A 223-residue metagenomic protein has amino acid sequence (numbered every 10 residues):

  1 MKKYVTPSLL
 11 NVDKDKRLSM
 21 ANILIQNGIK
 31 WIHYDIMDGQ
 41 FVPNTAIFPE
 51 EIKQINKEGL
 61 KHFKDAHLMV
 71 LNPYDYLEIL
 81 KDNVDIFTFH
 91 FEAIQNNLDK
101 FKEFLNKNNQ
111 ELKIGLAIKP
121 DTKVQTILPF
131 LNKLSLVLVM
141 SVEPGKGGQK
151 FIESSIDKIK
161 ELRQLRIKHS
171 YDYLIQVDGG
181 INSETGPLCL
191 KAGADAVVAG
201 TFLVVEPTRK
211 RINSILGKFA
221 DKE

Functional and structural regions predicted by a protein language model:
K3-S8, I32-Y34, K64-L68, D85-F89 (+4 more regions): Hydrophobic faces of well-ordered beta-strands that scaffold small-molecule active sites in alpha/beta enzyme cores
R17, L24, D35, L80 (+6 more regions): Conserved, mostly hydrophobic/aromatic
M20-L24, L71-N83, T122-K133, G179-V197: Catalytic cores of alpha/beta
I25-W31, G59-K61, K81-F87, L105-G115 (+2 more regions): Glycine-enriched alpha-helix->loop->beta-strand junction motifs that scaffold or abut catalytic
H33-N106: N-terminal active-site wall of soluble small-molecule enzyme domains
G39-A46, E50, P120, L128-Q164 (+2 more regions): Glycine/Thr-rich beta-alpha phosphate-binding loop at enzyme active sites
T45-A66, N108-L112, S155-I175, G179 (+1 more regions): Alpha-helix-loop-beta-strand connector modules within alpha/beta enzyme cores
F87-Q95, L138-Q149, A192-I212: Glycine-rich phosphate-binding active-site loops on the catalytic face of alpha/beta enzymes
